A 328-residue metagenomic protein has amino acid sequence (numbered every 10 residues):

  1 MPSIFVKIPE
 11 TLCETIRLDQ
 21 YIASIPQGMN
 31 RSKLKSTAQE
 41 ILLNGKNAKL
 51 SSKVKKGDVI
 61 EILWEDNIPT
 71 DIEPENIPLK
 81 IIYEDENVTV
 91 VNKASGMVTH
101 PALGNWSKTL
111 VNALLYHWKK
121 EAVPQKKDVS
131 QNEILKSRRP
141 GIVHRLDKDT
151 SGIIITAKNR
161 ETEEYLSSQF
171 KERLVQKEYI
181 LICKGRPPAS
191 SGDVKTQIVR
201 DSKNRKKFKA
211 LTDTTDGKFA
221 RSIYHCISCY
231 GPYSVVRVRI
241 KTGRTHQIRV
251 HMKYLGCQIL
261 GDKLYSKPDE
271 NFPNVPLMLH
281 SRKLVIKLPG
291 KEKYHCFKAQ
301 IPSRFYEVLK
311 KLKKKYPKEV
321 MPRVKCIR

Functional and structural regions predicted by a protein language model:
M1-D193, Q197-V199, K298-E307, K311-L312 (+1 more regions): RNA pseudouridine synthases
M1-S36, T214-R221, G231, K241 (+2 more regions): Pseudouridine synthases involved in rRNA/tRNA modification
N44-K49, P232-V235, E270: Short alpha-helix capping/helix-loop boundary micro-motifs
K49-K53, R237, P276: Short, surface-exposed secondary-structure edge patches
T89, Y179, S234-V236, R282: Short beta-strand micro-motifs in enzyme catalytic cores
K119, P188-A189, K203, S228-Y233 (+2 more regions): Short, conserved beta-turn/loop elements at beta-strand boundaries and strand-helix junctions
R205-T215: Short aromatic-glycine motifs in intrinsically disordered, low-complexity regions
Y224: Long C-terminal interaction/binding lobes of large macromolecular proteins
